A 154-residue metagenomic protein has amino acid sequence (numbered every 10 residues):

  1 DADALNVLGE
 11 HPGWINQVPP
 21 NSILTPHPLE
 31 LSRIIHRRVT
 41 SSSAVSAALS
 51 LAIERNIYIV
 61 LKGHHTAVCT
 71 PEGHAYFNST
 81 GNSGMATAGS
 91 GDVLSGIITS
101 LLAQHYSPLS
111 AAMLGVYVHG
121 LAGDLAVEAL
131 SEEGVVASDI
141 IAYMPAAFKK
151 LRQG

Functional and structural regions predicted by a protein language model:
A2-T80, Q153: Glycine-rich phosphate/dinucleotide-binding loop and adjoining beta-alpha-beta core of small-molecule
N6-G9, C69, A86, L94 (+1 more regions): Generic, ordered loop/turn and secondary-structure boundary motif
L31-I35, S79-M85, S95, T99 (+1 more regions): Short beta-alpha connecting loops at secondary-structure transitions that line or flank enzyme active sites
R33, T87-V118: Short, small-residue alpha-helix embedded
H36-A44, H105-S110, S131-V135: Short, charged, surface-exposed loops that flank catalytic or proteolytic processing sites
A44-I53, P108-A122, A137-P145: Short, well-structured alpha-helical segments that form the helix of a local strand-helix-strand
G123-G154: Charged C-terminal helix
